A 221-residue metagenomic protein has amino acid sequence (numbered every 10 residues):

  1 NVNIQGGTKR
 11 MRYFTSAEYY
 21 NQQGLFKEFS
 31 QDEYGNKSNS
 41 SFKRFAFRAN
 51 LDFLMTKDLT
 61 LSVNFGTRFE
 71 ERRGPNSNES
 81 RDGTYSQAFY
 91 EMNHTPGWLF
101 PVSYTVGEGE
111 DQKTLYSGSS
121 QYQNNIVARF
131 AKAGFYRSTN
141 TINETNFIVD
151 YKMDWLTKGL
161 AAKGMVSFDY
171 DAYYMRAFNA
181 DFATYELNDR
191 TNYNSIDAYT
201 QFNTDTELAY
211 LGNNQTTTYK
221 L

Functional and structural regions predicted by a protein language model:
N1-E18, Q22-L25, S38-Q123, Y136-N140 (+2 more regions): Flexible loop and strand-edge segments within Gram-negative outer membrane beta-barrel domains
Q5, K113, I148, T191 (+1 more regions): Intrinsic disorder/low-complexity detector
T15, V63, F147, A162-G164: Membrane-embedded beta-strand positions of outer-membrane beta-barrel proteins
Y20-R44, R72-E79, G134, S138-E144 (+1 more regions): Small-side-chain secondary-structure face that scaffolds active or pore-lining regions
N50, N146-I148: Low-complexity, intrinsically disordered or weakly predicted helical/coil tracts enriched in serine/threonine
T114-N125, S195-T204: Active-site-adjacent bridging/hinge elements
A128-F130: Surface-exposed, low-complexity/disordered Ser/Thr/Gly/Pro/Asn-rich loops and linkers
